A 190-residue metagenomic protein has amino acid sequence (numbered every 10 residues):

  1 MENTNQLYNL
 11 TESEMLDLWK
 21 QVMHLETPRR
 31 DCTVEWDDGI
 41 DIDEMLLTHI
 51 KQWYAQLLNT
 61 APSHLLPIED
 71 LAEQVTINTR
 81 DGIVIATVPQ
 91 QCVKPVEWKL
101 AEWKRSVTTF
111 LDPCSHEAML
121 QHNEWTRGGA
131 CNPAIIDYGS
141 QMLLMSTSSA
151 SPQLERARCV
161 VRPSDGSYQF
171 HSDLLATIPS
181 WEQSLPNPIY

Functional and structural regions predicted by a protein language model:
E2-Y190: Glycine-enriched, solvent-exposed interface loops adjoining structured elements
